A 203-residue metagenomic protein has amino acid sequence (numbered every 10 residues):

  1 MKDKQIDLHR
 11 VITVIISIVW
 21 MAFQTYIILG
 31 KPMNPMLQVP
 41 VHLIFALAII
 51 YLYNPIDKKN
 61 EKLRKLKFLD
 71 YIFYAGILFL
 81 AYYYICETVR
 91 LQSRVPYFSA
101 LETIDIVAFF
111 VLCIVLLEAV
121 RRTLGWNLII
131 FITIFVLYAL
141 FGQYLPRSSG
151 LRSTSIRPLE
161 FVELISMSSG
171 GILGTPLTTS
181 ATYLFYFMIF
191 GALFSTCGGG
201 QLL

Functional and structural regions predicted by a protein language model:
M1-S99, I106-F110: Conserved, well-structured core domains of diverse proteins
M21-I28, L52, A81-I85, A119 (+4 more regions): Hydrophobic membrane-targeting alpha-helices
E61, E87, E102, E118 (+1 more regions): Glutamate identity and glutamate-enriched acidic tracts
K67-I72, A100, L117-G142: Membrane-interface loop-to-helix entry segments
D70, Y74, D105-F109, L128-F131 (+1 more regions): Residue-level signature of transmembrane alpha-helical entry/exit and packing/kink sites in multi-pass membrane
Q92, C113, I130, I134-L137 (+1 more regions): Membrane-embedded alpha-helical segments and adjacent helix-loop junctions characteristic of multi-pass solute
F110-L116: Hydrophobic, membrane-inserted alpha-helices
